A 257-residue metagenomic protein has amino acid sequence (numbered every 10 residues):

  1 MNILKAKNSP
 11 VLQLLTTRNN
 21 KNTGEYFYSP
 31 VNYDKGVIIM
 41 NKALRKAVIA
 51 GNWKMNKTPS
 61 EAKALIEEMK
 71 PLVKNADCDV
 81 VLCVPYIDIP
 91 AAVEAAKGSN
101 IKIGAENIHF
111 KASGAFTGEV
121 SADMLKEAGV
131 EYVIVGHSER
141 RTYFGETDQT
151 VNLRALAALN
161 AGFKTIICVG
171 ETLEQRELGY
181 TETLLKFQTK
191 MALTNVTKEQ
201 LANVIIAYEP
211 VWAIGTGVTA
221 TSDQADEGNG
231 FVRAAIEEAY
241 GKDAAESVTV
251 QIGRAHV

Functional and structural regions predicted by a protein language model:
L4, S9-L12, F27-S29: Short hydrophobic targeting helices and cationic amphipathic motifs that mediate membrane/organellar targeting
A6, T16-T17, T23, A255: Ala/Thr-enriched low-complexity intrinsically disordered regions
L12-L14, K46: Short N-terminal alpha-helical targeting/association segments
N19-I39: Short, Lys/Arg-enriched N-terminal segments with co-localized hydrophobic residues within the first ~10-30 amino acids
Y33-H256: Active-site loop-to-helix "anion-binding N-cap" substructures in soluble metabolic enzymes
